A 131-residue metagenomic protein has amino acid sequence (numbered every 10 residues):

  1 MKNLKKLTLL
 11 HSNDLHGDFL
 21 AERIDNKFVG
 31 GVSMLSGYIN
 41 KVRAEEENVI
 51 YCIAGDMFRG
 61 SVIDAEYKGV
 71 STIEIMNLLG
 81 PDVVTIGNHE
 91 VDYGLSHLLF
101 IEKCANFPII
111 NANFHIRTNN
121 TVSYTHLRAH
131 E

Functional and structural regions predicted by a protein language model:
M1-R128: Acidic, metal/ion-coordinating pockets
